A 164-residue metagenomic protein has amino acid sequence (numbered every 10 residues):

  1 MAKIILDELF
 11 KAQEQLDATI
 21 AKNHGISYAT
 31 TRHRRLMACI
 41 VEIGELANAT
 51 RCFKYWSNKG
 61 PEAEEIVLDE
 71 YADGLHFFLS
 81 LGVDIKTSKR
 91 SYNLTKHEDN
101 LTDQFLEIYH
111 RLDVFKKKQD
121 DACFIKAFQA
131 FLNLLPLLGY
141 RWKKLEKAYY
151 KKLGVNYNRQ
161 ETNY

Functional and structural regions predicted by a protein language model:
M1-Y164: Flexible "arm" and connector segments at domain edges
